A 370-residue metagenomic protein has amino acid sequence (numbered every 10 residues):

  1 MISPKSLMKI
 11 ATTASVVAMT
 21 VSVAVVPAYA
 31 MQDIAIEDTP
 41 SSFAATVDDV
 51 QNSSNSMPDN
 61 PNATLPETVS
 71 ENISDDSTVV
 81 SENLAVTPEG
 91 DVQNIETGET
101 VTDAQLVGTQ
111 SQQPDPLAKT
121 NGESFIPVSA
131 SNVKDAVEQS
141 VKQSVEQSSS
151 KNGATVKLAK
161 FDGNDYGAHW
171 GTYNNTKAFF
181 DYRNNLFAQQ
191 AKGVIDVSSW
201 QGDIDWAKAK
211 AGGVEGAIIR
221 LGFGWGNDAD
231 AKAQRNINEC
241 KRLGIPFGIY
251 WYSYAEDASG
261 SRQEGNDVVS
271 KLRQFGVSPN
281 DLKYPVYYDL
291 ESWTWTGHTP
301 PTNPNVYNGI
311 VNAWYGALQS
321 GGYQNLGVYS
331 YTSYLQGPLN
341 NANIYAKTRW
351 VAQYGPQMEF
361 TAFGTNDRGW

Functional and structural regions predicted by a protein language model:
M1-A14, Y29: Bacterial Sec-dependent N-terminal signal peptides
A14-S22: Bacterial N-terminal signal peptides
M19, P27-A30, V137, K241 (+1 more regions): Generic low-polarity alpha-helical segments
V21-D38, A44: Sec-dependent signal peptide cleavage junction
E37-Q189: Non-catalytic propeptide/linker segments at domain boundaries
L65, I73-D76, V80, T87-P88 (+6 more regions): Surface-exposed substrate-engagement region within the catalytic domains of secreted or surface-exposed extracellular
F179-A313, S320-G321: Substrate-binding cleft of extracellular glycoside hydrolase catalytic domains
